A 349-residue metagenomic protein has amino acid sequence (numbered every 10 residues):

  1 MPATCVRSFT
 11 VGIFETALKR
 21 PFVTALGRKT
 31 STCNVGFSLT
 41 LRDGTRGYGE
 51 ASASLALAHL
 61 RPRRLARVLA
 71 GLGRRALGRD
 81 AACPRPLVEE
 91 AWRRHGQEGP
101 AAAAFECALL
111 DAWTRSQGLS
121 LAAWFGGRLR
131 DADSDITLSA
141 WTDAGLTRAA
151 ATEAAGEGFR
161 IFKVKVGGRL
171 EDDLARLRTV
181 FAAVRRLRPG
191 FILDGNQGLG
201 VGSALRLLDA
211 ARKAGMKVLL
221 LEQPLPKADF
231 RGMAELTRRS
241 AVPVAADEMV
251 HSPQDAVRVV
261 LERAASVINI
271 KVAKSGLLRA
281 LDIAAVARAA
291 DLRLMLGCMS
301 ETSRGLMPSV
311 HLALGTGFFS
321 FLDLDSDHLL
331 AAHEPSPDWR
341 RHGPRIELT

Functional and structural regions predicted by a protein language model:
A3-V6, T10, T40-S116: Metal- or metallocofactor-binding catalytic centers and their adjacent structured scaffolds across diverse enzyme
T4-L18, N34, E262, M299-T349: Flexible C-terminal active-site loop/helix
I13, I136-A140, K165-G168, G195: Short, structured patches in soluble enzyme cores that scaffold and shape functional sites
A25-T30: Short Gly/Pro-enriched turn/cap motifs at secondary-structure boundaries
R115-A140: N-terminal small/glycine-rich loop or linker at the start of catalytic domains across soluble metabolic enzymes
L119-W124, A144-T152: Short, charged beta->alpha transition segments
E153-K165: Catalytic domains of carbohydrate-active enzymes, especially glycoside hydrolases
V164-M307, L330-H342: Catalytic core of soluble alpha/beta enzymes
